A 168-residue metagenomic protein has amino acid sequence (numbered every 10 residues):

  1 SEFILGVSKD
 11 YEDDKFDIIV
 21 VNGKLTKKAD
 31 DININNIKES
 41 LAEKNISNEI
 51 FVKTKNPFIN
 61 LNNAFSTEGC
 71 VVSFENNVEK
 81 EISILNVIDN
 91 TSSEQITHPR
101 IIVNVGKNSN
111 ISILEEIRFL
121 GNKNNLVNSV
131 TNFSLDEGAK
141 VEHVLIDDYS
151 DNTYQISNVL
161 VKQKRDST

Functional and structural regions predicted by a protein language model:
S1-K24: Short, Gly/Pro- and small/polar-rich lid/capping loops
V21, K28-I37, A42-T168: Conserved beta-strand/loop scaffold segments within soluble protein domains that form the structured core and edges
